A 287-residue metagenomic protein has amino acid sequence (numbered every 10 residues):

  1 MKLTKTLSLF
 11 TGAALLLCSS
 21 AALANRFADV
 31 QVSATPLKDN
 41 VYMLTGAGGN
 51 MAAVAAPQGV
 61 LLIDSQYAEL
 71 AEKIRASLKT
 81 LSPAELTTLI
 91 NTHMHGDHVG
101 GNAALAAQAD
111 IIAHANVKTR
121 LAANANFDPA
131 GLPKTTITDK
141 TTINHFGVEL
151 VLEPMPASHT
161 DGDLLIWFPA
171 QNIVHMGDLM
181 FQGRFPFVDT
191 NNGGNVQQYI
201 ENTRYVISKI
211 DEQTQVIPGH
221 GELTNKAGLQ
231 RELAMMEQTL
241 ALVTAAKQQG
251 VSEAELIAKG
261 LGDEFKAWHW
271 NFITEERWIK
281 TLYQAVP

Functional and structural regions predicted by a protein language model:
M1-T11: Bacterial N-terminal signal peptides that target proteins for export
A14-N25, S208-K209, Q213, L223-P287: Accessory terminal helices/loops
N25-Q31, P36, N116-G162, P169-Q171 (+2 more regions): Metallo-beta-lactamase
V32-A76, I166-F168, I173-M176: Conserved beta-strand hairpin/beta-sheet module of binuclear metal-dependent hydrolase folds, prominently
A34, P57-L61, E69-I112: Active-site metal-binding motif and surrounding structural segment of the metallo-beta-lactamase
N40, V54, D64, L78 (+10 more regions): Divalent metal-coordination and catalytic microenvironments
G48-M51, V60-L62, Y67-L70, M94-V99 (+8 more regions): Solvent-exposed loop/turn segments at secondary-structure junctions within structured extracellular/periplasmic domains
G59-V60, Y67-E69, E149, P154-S158 (+1 more regions): Metallo-beta-lactamase
